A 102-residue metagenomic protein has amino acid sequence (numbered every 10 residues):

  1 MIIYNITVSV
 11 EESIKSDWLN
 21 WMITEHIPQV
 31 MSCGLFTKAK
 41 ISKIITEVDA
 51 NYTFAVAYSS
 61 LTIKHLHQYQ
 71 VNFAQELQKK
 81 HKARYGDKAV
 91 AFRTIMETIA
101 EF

Functional and structural regions predicted by a protein language model:
M1-I3, T37-K38: Short, flexible segments with low predicted structural confidence
I2-S9, A55-V56: Active-site-flanking beta-strand signature of metal-NTP-handling nucleotidyl enzymes and homologous cyclase-like
E11, L61: Residue-level recognition of the GNAT/N-acetyltransferase active site
K15-A39, E76-K79: Short amphipathic alpha-helical segments
S16, T62-N72: Short amphipathic alpha-helices within nucleic acid-binding modules
E25, Q68-Y85: Hydrophobic transmembrane alpha-helix bundles
Q29-A55: Short, glycine- and small/hydrophobic-rich beta-strand elements in well-ordered beta-sheets
K40-A50, K80-F102: Glycine-rich beta-strand-turn "strand-cap" elements at beta-sheet edges
